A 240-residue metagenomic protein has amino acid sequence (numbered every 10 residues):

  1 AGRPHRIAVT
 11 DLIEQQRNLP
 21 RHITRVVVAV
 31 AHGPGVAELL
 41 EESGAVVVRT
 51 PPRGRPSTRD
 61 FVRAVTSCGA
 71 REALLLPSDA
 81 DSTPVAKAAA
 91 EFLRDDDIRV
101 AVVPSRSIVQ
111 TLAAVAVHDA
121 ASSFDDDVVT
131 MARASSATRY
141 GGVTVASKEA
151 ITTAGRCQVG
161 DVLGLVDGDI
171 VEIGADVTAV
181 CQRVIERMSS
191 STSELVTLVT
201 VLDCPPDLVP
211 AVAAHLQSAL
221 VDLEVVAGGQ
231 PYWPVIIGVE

Functional and structural regions predicted by a protein language model:
A1-E240: N-terminal loops that bind phosphate or other acidic moieties and the adjacent beta-alpha structural core
